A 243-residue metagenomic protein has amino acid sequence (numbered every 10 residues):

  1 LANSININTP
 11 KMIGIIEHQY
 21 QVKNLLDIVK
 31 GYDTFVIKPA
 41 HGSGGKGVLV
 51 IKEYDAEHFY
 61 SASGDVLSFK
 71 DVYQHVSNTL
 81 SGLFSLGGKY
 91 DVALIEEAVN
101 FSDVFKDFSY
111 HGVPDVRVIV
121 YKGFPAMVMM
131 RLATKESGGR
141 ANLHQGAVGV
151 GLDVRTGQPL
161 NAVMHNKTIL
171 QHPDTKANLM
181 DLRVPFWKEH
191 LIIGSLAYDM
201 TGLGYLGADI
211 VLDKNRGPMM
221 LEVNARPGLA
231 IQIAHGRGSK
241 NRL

Functional and structural regions predicted by a protein language model:
L1-G47, F69, G82: A conserved helix-loop-beta module that forms one wall/lid of the active-site cleft in ATP-utilizing catalytic domains
N6, A93-D103, E189-S195: Short Pro/Gly-enriched beta-strand edge/turn motifs at strand-loop
D33, S61-M164: Phosphate-binding site of ATP-dependent enzymes
V48, E136-Q145, H172-P173, A230-H235: A short, polar/proline- and glycine-enriched secondary-structure boundary/capping micro-motif
K52-A56, V120-F124, V154-T156, D213-R216: Short acidic-glycine loop/turn motifs at beta-strand connectors
R117, D209-V211: Short, surface-exposed charged micro-motifs
V150-L179, G194: Intrinsically disordered, low-complexity Ser/Thr/Pro/Gly-rich regulatory segments
Q171-E189, Y198-L203, L212-L243: C-terminal active-site "lid" helix and adjoining low-complexity regulatory extension at the edge of ATP-using catalytic
